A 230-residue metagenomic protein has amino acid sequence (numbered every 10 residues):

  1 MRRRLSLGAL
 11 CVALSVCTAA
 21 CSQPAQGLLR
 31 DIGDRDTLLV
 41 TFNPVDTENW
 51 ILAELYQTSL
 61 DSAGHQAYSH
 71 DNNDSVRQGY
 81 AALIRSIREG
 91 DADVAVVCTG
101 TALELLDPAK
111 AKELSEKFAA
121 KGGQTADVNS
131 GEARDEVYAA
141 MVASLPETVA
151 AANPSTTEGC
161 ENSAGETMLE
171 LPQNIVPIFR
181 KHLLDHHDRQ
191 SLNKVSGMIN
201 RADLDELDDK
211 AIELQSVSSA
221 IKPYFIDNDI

Functional and structural regions predicted by a protein language model:
S15-A20: C-terminal motif of bacterial Sec signal peptides marking the signal peptidase cleavage site
C21-A25: Bacterial signal peptide processing site
G33-T47, Q66-D71: Short, well-ordered beta-strand elements
T47-Q66: Short, polar/charged alpha-helical segment
E54-S59, V76-A95, P108-A109: Short helices/loops that flank or line small-molecule/ion binding pockets
H65-R85, A102: Short helix-initiation/N-cap motifs at beta->coil->alpha
M168-H186, E206-L207: A bilobed periplasmic-binding-protein/Venus flytrap-type ligand-binding module shared by bacterial periplasmic
H187-I230: An extracytoplasmic/periplasmic, membrane-proximal ligand-sensing/linker region
